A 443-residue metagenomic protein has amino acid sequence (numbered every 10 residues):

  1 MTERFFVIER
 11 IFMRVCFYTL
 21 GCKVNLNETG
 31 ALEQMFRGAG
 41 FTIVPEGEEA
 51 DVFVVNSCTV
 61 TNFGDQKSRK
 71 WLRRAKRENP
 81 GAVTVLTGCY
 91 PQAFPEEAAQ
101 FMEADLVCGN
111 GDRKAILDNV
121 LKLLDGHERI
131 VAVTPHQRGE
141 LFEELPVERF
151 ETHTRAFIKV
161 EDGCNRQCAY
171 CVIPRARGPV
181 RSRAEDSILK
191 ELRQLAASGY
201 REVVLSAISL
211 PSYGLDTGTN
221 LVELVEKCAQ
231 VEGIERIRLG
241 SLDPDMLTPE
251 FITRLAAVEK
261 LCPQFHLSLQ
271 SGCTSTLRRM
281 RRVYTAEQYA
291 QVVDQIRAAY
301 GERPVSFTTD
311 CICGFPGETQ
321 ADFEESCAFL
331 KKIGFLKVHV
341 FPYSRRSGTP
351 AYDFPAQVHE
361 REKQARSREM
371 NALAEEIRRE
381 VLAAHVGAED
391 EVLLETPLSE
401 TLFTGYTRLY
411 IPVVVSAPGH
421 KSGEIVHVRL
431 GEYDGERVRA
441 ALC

Functional and structural regions predicted by a protein language model:
F6-Y213, E250, L255, L261 (+5 more regions): Proteins enriched for Cys/Gly/acidic motifs involved in redox and nucleic-acid/cofactor modification
R14, N79-P80, V231-R238: Short, surface-exposed connector motifs at secondary-structure boundaries
T59-G64, Y200-K227, V231, D243-E250 (+2 more regions): Conserved glycine-rich "GG(E/T)P / GGGxP" loop and the immediately following alpha-helix in the radical SAM core
Q167, C171-G178, R236-D245, S271-R281 (+2 more regions): Conserved strand-turn element in the central/C-terminal portion of the radical SAM core barrel that lines
I188, L205, L239, L267 (+5 more regions): Conserved, mostly hydrophobic/aromatic
A197, V222-E223, Q230-V231, R236 (+1 more regions): Radical SAM/AdoMet-radical enzyme domain recognition
T217-A229, P249-P263, E318-F335, E360-A365 (+1 more regions): Short, electropositive alpha-helical surface patch
D353-C443: Terminal RNA-binding accessory module
